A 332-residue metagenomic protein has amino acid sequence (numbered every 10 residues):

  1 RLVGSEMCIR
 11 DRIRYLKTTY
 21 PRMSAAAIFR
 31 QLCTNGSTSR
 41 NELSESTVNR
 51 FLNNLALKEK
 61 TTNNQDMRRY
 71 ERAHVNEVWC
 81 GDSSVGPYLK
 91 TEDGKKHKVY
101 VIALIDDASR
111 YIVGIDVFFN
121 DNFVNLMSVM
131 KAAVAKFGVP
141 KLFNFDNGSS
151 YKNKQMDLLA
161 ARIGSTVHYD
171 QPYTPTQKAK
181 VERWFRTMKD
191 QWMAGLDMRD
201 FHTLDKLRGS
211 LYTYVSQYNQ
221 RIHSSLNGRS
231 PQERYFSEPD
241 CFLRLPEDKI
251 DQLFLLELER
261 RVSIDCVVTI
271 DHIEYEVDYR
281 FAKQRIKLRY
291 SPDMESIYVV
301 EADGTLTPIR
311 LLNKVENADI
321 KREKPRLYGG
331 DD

Functional and structural regions predicted by a protein language model:
L2-C8: Short, small-residue-biased leader/transition segments that mark boundaries at the very start of proteins
A25-S39: DNA-recognition alpha helix
L32, D157-Q252, P292: Charged alpha-helix within mobile-element recombinases
T38, S46-I105, S109-I112, F123-V129 (+4 more regions): Mobile-element integrase/transposase regions, centering on the N-terminal DNA-binding/Zn-coordinating module
F118-N122, K314: A short acidic/small-residue loop/turn micro-motif
D121, F137-Q155: Acidic/histidine-rich, metal-coordinating catalytic segments
N219-D332: C-terminal, beta-rich DNA-binding module of retroviral/retroelements integrases
